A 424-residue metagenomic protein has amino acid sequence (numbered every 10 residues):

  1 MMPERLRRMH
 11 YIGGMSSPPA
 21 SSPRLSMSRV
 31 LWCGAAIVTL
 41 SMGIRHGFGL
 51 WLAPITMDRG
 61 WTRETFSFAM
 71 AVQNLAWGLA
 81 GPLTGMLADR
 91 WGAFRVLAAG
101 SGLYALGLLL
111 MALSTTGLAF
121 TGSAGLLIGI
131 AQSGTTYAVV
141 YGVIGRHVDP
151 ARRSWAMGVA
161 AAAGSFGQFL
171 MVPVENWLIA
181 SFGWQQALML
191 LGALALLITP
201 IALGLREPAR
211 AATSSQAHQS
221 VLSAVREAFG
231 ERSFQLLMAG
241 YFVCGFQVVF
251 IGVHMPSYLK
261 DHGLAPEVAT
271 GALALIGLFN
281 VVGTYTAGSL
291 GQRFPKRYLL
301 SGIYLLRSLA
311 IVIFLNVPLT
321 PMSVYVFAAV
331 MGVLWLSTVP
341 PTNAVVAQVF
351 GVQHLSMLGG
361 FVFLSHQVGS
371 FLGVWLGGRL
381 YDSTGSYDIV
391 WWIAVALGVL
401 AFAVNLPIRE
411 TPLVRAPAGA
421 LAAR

Functional and structural regions predicted by a protein language model:
T39, G107, A119-T135, F242 (+1 more regions): Hydrophobic core of transmembrane alpha-helices in multi-pass small-molecule transporters, especially MFS/SLC-type
H46, N74-P82, Q168-F169, G277-Y285 (+1 more regions): Residue-level signature of mid-helix packing/kink "hotspots" within the transmembrane helices of 12-pass Major
F48-L52, E231-Y285: Extracytoplasmic gate region of multi-pass secondary transporters
L79-L118: Conserved MFS/SLC helix-loop-helix module at the cytosolic interface between two early adjacent transmembrane helices
A80-G92, T284-P295, D382: Helix-to-loop junctions at the C-terminal end of transmembrane segments in multipass secondary transporters
A124-A162, G351: Cytoplasmic helix-loop-helix junction between adjacent transmembrane helices in 12-TM secondary transporters
A160-R210: Helix-loop-helix hairpin linking two adjacent transmembrane segments in secondary transporters
I276-N280, T286, R293-V345: C-terminal transmembrane helical hairpin of 12-TM major facilitator-type secondary transporters
